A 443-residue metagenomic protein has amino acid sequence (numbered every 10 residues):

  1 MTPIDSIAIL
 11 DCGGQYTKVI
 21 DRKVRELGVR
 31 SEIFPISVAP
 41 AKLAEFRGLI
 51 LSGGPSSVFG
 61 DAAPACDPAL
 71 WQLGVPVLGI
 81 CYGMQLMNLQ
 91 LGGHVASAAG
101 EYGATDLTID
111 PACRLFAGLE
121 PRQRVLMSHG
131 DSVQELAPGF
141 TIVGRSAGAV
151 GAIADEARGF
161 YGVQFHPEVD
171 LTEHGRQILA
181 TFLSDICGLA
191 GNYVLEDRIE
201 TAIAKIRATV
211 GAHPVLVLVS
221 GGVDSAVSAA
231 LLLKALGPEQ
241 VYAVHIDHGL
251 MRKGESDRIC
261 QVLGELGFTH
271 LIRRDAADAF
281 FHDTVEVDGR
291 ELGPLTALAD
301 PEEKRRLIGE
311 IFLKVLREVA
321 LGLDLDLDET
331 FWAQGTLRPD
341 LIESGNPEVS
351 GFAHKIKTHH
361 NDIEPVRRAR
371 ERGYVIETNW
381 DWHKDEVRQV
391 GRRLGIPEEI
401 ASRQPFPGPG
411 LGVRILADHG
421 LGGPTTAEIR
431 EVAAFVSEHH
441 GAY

Functional and structural regions predicted by a protein language model:
M1-L51, P55-D61, A65, W71-L73 (+3 more regions): RNA-binding accessory domains that recognize and position tRNA/RNA substrates
V77-G83: Conserved helicase ATPase motor motifs in RecA-like P-loop NTPase domains
V215-V217, D328-T336: Short glycine-rich phosphate-binding loop at a beta-alpha junction
L337-N346: Short beta-strand-loop/turn "lid" adjacent to the catalytic site in phosphate-handling enzymes
